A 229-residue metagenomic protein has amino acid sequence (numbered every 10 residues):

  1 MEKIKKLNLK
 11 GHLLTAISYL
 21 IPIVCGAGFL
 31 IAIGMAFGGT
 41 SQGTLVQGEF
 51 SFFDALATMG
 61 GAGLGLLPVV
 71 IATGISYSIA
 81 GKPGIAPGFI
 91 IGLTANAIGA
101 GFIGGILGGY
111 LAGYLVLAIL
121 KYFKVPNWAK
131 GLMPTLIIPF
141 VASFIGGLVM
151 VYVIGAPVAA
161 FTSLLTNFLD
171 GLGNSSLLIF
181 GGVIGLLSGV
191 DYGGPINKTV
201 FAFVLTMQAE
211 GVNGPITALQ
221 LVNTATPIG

Functional and structural regions predicted by a protein language model:
M1-N127, T135-G229: Pore-lining transmembrane helices
